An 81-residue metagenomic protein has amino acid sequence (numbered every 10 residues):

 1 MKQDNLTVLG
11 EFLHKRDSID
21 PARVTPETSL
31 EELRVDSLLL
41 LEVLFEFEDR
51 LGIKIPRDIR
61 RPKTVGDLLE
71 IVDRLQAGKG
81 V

Functional and structural regions predicted by a protein language model:
M1-L33, L38, E42-L44, R50 (+1 more regions): Phosphopantetheine-dependent thiolation modules in NRPS/PKS and related acyl-activating systems
